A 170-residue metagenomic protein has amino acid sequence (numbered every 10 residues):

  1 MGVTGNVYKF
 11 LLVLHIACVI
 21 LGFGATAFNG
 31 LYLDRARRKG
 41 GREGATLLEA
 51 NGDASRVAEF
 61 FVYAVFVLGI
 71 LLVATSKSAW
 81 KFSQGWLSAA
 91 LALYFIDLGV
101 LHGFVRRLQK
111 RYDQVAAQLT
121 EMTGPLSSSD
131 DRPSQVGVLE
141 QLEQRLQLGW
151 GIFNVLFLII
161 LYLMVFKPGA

Functional and structural regions predicted by a protein language model:
M1-A170: Polytopic transmembrane helical bundles with strong interfacial aromatic enrichment
